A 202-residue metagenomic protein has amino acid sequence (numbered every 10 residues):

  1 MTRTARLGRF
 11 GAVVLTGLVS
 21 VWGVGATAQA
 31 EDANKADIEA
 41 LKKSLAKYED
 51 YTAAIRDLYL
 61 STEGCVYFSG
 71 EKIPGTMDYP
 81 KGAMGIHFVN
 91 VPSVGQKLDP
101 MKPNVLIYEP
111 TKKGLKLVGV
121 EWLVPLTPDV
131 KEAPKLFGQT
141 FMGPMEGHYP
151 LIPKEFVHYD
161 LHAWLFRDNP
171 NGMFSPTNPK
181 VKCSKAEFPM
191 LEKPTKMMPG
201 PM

Functional and structural regions predicted by a protein language model:
M1-L7: N-terminal secretory signal peptides that target proteins for export/translocation
G11-W22: Bacterial N-terminal signal peptides
A26-A30: Boundary at the C-terminal end of the N-terminal hydrophobic targeting segment
E31-M202: Primary mode marks residue(s) on the alpha4-beta5-alpha5 output face of response regulator receiver
